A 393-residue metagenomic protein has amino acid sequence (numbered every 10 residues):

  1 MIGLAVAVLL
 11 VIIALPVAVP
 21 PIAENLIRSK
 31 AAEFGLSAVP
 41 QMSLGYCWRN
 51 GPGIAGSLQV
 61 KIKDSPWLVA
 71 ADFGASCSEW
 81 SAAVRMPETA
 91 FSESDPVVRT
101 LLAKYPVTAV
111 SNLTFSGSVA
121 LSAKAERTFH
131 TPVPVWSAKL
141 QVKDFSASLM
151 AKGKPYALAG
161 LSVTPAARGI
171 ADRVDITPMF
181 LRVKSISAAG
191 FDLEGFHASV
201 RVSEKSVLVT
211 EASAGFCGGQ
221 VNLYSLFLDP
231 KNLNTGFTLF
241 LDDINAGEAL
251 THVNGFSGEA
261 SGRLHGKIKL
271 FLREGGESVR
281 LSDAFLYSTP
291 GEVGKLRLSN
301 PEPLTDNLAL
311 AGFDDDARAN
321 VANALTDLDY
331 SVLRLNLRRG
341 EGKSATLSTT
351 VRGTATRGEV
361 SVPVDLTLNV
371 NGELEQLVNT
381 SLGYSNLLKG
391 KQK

Functional and structural regions predicted by a protein language model:
I2-P16: Hydrophobic membrane-insertion alpha-helices, especially the h-region of bacterial N-terminal signal peptides
G3, P21-S29, G74-F196, V202-V209 (+2 more regions): Membrane-proximal interfacial segments on either side of biological membranes
I12-A83: Terminal hydrophobic membrane-targeting helix
A214-F216: Outer-membrane beta-barrel transmembrane domain signature of Gram-negative proteins, especially the mid-to-C-terminal
